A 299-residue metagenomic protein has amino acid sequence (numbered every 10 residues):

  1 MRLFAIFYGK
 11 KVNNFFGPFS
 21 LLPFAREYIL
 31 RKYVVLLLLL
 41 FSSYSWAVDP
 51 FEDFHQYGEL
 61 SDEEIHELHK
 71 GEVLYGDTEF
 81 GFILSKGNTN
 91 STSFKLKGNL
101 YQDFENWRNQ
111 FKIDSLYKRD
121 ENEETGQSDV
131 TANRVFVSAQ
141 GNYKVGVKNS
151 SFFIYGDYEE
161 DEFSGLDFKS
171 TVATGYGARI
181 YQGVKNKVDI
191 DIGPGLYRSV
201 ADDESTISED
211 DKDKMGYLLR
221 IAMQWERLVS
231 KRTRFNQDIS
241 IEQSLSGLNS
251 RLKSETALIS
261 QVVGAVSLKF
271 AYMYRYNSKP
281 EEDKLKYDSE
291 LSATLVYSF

Functional and structural regions predicted by a protein language model:
M1-E72: Cleavable N-terminal export/targeting peptides
L68-L84, W107-F111: Transmembrane beta-strand segments of Gram-negative outer membrane beta-barrel proteins
L74, E105-N109, V147-F152, V184-V188 (+2 more regions): Repeated loop/turn-to-beta-strand initiation elements of outer-membrane beta-barrel proteins
L74, N90-F94, T131-V135, F168-V172 (+4 more regions): Residues that define the transmembrane beta-barrel architecture of outer-membrane proteins
T78-F80, F111-I113, F152-G156, I190-I192 (+4 more regions): Membrane-embedded beta-strand positions of outer-membrane beta-barrel proteins
F82-K86, F104, S115-R119, G156-E162 (+6 more regions): Transmembrane beta-strands of outer-membrane beta-barrel pores
Y181, K185-Q261: Outer-membrane beta-barrel transmembrane domain signature
S260-Q261, Y287-F299: Outer-membrane beta-barrel "beta-signal"
